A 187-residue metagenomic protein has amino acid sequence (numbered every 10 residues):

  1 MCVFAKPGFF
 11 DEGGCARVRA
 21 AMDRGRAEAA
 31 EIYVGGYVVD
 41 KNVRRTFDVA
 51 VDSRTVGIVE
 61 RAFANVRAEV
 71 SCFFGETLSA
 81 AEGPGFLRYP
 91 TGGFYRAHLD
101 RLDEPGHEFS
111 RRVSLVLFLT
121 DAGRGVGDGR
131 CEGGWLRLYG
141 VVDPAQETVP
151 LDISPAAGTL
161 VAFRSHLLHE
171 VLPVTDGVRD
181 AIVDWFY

Functional and structural regions predicted by a protein language model:
M1-A162, H166-Y187: Fe(II)/2-oxoglutarate oxygenase catalytic core
